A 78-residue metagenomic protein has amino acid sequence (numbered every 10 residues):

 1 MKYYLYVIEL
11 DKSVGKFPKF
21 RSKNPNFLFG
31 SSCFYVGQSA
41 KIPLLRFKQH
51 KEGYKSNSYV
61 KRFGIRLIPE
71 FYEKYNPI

Functional and structural regions predicted by a protein language model:
M1-K48: GIY-YIG nuclease catalytic motif and its immediate N-terminal context
K41-L44, K48-I78: Aromatic/basic micro-patches that form nucleic-acid/chromatin recognition or nuclease catalytic surfaces
